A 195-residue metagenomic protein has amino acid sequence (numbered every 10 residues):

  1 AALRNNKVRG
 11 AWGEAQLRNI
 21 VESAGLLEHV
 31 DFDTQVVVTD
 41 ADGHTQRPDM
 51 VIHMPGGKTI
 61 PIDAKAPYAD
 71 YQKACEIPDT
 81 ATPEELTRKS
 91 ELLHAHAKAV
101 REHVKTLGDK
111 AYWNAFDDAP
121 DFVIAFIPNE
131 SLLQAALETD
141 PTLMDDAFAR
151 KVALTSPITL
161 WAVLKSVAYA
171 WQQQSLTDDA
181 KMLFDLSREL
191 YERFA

Functional and structural regions predicted by a protein language model:
A1-A195: Amphipathic, heptad-repeat alpha-helical coiled-coil/stalk segments that mediate oligomerization, tethering
